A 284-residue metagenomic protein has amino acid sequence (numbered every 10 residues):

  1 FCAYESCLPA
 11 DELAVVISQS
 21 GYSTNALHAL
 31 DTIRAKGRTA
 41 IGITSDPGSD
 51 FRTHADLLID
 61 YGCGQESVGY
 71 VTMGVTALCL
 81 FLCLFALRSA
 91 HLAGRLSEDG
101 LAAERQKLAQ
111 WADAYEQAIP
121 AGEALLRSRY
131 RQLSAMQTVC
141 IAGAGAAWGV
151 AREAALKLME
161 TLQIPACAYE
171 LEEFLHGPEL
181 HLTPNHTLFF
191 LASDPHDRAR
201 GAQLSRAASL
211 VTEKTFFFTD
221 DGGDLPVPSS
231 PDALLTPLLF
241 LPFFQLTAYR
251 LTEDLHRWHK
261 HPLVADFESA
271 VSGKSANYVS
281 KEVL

Functional and structural regions predicted by a protein language model:
F1-G100, K107, A144, E179 (+3 more regions): Glycine-rich phosphate-binding loops that contact phosphosugars or nucleotide phosphates
L13, R34, A135-Q137, Y169 (+1 more regions): A residue-level detector for conformationally permissive "hinge/kink" positions
V15, L158, T247: Terminal peptide-recognition signature
A35, E160, L210, E253-D254: Residues at alpha-helix termini
I59, Q65-G69, C79-H186, H256-L284: Active-site phosphate/pyrophosphate-binding segments
D220, Y249-R250, A270: C-terminal non-catalytic interaction/assembly regions of soluble proteins
S229-H259: Internal helix-turn-beta structural module
